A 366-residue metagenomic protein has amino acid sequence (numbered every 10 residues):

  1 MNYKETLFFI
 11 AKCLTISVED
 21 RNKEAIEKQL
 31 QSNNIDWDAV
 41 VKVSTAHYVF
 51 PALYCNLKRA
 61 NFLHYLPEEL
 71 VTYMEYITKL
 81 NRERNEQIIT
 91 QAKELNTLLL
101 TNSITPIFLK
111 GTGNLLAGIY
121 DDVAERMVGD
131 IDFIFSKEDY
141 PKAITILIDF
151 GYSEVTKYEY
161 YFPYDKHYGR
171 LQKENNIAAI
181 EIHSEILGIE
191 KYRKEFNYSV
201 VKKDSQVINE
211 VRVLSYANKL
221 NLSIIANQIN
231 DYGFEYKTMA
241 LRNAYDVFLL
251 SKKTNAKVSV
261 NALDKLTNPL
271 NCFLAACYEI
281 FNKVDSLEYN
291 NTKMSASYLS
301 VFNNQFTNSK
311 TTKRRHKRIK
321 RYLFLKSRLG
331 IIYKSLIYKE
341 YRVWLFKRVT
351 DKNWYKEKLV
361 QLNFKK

Functional and structural regions predicted by a protein language model:
M1-G129, F135-K366: Conserved NTP-donor binding/palm subdomain of two-metal-ion nucleotidyltransferases/polymerases, i.e., the charged
